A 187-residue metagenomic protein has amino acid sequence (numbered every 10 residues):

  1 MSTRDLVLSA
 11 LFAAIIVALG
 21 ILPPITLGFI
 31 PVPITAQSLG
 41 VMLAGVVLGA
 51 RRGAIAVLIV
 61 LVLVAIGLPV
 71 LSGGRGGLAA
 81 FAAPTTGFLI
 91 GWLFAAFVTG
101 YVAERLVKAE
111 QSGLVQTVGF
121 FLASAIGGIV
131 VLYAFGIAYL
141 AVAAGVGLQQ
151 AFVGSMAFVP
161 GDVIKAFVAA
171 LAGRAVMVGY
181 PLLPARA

Functional and structural regions predicted by a protein language model:
M1-A54: Hydrophobic transmembrane alpha-helices
L6-L11, T35, L39-L43, A54-I59 (+5 more regions): Hydrophobic alpha-helical transmembrane segments
I16, G20, P24, G45 (+5 more regions): Structural signal for membrane-spanning alpha-helices in multi-pass inner-membrane proteins, emphasizing helix cores
A18, L78-L132: Short helix-perturbing small/polar motifs within transmembrane alpha-helices
G20-P33, L61-A95: Interfacial aromatic-anchored transmembrane helix boundaries in multi-pass membrane proteins
L27-V41, V62-V70, T99-V115: Hydrophobic alpha-helical transmembrane segments
V47-R51, V98-V107, V176-Y180: Structural signal for the C-terminal ends of transmembrane alpha-helices and the immediately following loop
G74, K108-A187: Membrane-embedded alpha-helical hairpins and interfacial helices in multi-pass inner-membrane proteins
